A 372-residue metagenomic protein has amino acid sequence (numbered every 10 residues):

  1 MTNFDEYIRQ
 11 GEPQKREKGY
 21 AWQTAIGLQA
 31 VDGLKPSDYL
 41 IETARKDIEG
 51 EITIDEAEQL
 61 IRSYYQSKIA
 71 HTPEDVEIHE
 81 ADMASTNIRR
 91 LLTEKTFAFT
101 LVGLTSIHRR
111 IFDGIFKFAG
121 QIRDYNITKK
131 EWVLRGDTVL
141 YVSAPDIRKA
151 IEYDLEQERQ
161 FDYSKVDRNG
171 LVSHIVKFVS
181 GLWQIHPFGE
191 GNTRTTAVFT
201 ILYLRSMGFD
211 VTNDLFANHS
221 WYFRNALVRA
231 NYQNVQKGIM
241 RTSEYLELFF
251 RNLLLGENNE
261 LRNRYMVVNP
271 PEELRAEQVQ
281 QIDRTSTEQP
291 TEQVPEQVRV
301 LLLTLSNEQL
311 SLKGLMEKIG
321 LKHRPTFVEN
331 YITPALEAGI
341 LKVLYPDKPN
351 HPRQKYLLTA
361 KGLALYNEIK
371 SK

Functional and structural regions predicted by a protein language model:
M1-K372: FIC/Doc superfamily catalytic core
